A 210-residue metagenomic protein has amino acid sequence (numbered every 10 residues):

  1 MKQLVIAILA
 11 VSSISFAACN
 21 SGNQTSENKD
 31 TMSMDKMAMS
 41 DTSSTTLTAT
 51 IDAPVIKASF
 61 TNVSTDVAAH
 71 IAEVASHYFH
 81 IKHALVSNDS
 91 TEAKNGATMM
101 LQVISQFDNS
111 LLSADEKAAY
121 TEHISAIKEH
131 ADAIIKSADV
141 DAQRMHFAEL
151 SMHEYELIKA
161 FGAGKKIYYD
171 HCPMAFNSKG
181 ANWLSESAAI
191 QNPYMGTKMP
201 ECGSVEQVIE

Functional and structural regions predicted by a protein language model:
Q3-E210: Intrinsically disordered, low-complexity terminal tails/loops enriched in metal-binding residues
